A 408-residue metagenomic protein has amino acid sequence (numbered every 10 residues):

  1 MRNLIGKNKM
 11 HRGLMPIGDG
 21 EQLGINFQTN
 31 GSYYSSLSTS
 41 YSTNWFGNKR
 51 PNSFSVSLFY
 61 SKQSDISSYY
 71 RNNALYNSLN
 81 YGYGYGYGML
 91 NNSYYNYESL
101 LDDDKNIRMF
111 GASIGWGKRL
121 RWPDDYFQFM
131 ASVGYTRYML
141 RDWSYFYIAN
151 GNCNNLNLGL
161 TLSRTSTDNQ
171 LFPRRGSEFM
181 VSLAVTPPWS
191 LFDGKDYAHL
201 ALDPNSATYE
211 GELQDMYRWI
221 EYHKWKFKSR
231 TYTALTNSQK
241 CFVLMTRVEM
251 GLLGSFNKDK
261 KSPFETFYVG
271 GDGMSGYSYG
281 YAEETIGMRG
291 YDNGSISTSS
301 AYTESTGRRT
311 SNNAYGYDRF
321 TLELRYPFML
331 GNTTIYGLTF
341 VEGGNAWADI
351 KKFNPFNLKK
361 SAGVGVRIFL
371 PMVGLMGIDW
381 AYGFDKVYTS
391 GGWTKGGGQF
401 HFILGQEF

Functional and structural regions predicted by a protein language model:
M1, R141-F328, T339-F340, W347-D349 (+2 more regions): C-terminal outer-membrane beta-barrel translocator/porin domains of Gram-negative envelope proteins and their
M1-F172, S177-F179, S297-A301, L375 (+1 more regions): Gram-negative/organellar outer-membrane beta-barrel architecture
M1-R2, L58, V248, Y336-W347 (+2 more regions): Active/binding-pocket-proximal capping segment
G20-Q22, Y34-S36, P51-S55, G176-E178 (+7 more regions): Active-site lining segments that contact anionic ligands and/or coordinate catalytic metals
N72-L75, P263-E265, N354: Short secondary-structure boundary/capping segments
L120-F127, T236-F242, L330-N332, G374: Secondary-structure transition into beta-strands, especially the periplasmic turns and strand N-termini that construct
F340-G344, R367-V373, D379-G383, E407: Short, loop-centered acidic/histidine patches that primarily coordinate divalent metals
D349, F353-V373: Strand-loop-strand
